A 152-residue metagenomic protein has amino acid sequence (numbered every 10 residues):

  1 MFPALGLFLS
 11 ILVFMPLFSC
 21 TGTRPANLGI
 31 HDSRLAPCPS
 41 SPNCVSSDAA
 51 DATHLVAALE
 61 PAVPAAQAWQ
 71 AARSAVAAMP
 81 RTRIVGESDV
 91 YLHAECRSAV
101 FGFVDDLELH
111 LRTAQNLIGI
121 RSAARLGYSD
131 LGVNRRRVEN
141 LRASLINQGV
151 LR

Functional and structural regions predicted by a protein language model:
M1-L17: Sec-dependent bacterial lipoprotein signal peptides
L17-R152: Ser/Thr-rich, low-complexity intrinsically disordered terminal regions
